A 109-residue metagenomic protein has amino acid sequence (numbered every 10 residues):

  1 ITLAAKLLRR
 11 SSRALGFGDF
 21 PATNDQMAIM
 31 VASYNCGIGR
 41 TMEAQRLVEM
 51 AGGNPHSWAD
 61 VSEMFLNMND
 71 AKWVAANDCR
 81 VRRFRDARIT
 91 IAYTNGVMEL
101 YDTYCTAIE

Functional and structural regions predicted by a protein language model:
T2-E109: Non-catalytic cell-wall polysaccharide-engagement segments
